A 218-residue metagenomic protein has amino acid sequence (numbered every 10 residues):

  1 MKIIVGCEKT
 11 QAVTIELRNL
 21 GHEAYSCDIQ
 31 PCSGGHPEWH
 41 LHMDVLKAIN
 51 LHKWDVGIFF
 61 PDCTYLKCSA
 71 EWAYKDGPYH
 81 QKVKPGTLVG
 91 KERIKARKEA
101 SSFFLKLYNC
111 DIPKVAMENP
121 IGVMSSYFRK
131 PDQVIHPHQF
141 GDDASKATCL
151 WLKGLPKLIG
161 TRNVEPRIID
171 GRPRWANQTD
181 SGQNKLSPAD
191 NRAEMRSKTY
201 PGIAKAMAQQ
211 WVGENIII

Functional and structural regions predicted by a protein language model:
M1-I218: Conserved active-site and SAM-binding loop architecture of S-adenosyl-L-methionine-dependent nucleic-acid
